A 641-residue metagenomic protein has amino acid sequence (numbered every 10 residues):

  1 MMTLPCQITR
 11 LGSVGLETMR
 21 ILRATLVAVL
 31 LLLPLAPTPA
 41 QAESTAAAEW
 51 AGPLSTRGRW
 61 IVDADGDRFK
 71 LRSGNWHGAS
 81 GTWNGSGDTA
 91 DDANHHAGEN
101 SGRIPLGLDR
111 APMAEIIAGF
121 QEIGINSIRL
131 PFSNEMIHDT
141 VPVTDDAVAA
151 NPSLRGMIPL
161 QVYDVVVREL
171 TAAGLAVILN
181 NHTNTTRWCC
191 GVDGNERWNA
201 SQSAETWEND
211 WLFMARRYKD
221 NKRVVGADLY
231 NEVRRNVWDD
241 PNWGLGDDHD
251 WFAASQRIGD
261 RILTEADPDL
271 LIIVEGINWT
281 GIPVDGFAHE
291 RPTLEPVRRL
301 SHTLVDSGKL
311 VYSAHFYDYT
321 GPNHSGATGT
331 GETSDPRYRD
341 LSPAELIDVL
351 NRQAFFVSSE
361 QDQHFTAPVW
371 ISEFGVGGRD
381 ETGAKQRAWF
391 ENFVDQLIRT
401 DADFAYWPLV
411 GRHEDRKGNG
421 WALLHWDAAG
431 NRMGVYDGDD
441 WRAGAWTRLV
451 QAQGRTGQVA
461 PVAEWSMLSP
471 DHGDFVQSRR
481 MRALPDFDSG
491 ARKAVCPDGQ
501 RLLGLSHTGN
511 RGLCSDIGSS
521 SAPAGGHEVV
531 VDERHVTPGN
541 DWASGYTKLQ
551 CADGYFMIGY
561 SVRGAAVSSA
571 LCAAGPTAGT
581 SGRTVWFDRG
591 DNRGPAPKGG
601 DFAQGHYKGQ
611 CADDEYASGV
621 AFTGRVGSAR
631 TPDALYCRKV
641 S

Functional and structural regions predicted by a protein language model:
L4-E43: Secretory targeting and sorting signals
A42-S127: N-terminal carbohydrate-binding accessory modules
G74-A79, P131-E135, N180-N184, D228-V233 (+5 more regions): Active-site-proximal beta-strand/loop segments in catalytic clefts of secreted hydrolases
S86-T89, H96-A97, N134-P159, R187-Q202 (+4 more regions): Surface-exposed, active-site-proximal loop segments in enzymatic domains
A97-P105, D109, S201, E205-G226 (+1 more regions): Extracellular glycoside hydrolase catalytic/binding regions
N100-I128, H138, T144-G226, A253-R261: An active-site-proximal structural segment forming one wall of the substrate-binding cleft that immediately precedes
E381-S469: Aromatic-rich peripheral "rim/lid" segments of glycoside hydrolase catalytic domains that contact and position glycan
M467-S641: Lectin-type carbohydrate-recognition ectodomains
